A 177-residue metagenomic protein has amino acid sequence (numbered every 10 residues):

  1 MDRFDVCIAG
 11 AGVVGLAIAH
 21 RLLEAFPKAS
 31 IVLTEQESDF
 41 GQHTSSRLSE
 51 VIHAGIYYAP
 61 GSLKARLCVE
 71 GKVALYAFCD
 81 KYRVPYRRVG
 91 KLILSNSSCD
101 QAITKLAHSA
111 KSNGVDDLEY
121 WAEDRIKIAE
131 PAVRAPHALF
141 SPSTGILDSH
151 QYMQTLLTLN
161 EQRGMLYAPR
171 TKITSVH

Functional and structural regions predicted by a protein language model:
M1-V14, V32: Beta1/beta-strand and adjacent pyrophosphate-binding region of the FAD-binding site in flavoprotein oxidoreductases
A9, Q36, L48, G90 (+3 more regions): A secondary-structure boundary/capping signal
A11-G12, L16, D124, H150 (+1 more regions): Structural detector for helix-capping/boundary residues
A19, L23, L159: Gly/Ala-rich phosphate-binding loop of Rossmann-like dinucleotide-binding domains, activating on the conserved
L23-R47: Glycine-rich FAD pyrophosphate-binding loop
E50-R125, A135: Dinucleotide-binding Rossmann-like beta1-alpha1 core, especially the glycine-rich loop that anchors the ADP
L139-H177: Helical element adjacent to the flavin cofactor pocket in flavoenzyme catalytic cores
